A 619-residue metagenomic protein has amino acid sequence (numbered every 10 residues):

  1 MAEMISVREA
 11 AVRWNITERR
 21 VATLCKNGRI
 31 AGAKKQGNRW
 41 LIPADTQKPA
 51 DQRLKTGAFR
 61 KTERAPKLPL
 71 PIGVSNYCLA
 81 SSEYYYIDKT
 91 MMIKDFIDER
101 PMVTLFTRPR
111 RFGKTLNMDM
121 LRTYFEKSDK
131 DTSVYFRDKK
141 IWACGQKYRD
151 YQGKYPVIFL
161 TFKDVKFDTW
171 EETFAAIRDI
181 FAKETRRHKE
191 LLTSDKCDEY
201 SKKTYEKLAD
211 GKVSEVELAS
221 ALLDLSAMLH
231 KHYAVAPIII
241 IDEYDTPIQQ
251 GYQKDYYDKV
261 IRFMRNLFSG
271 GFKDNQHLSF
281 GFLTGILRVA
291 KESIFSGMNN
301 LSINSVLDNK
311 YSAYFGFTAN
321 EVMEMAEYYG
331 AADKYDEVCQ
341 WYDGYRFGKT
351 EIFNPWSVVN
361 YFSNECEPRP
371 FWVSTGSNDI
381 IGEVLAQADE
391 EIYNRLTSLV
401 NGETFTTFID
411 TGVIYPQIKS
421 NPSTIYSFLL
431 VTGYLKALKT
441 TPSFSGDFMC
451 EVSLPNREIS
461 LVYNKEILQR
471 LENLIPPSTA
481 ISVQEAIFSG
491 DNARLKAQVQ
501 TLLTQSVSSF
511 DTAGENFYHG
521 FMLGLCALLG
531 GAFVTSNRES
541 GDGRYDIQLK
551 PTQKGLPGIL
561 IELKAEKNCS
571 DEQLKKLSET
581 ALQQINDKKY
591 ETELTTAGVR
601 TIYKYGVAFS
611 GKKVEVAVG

Functional and structural regions predicted by a protein language model:
M1-R20: Polyanion-binding surface elements
N15-L41: Major-groove DNA-recognition helix of helix-turn-helix-type DNA-binding domains
A44-E63: A short, Lys/Arg-enriched interface patch at domain edges and termini
E63-D129, S133-C144, L396, L502: Walker A/P-loop-proximal flanking segment of P-loop NTPase domains
D88, E126-E190: P-loop NTPase motor core
T185, A221-H230, K259-S279, Y590: Substrate-engagement module of ASCE P-loop NTPases
S293-M298, N304-Y361, R395: Amphipathic alpha-helical segments of the small helical/lid subdomains adjacent to P-loop NTPase cores
L301, F353-K589, V614-G619: Extended alpha-helical interface modules used as scaffolds for assembling large macromolecular complexes
